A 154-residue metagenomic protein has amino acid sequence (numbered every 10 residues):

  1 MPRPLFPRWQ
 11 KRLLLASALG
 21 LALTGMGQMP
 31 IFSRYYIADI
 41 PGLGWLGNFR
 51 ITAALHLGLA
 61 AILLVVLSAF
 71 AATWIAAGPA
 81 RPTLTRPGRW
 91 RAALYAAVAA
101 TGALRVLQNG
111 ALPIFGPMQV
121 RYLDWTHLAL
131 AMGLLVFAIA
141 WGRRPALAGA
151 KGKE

Functional and structural regions predicted by a protein language model:
M1-E154: Membrane-embedded alpha-helical bundles that constitute the cytochrome b-like, heme-associated redox core of multi-pass
